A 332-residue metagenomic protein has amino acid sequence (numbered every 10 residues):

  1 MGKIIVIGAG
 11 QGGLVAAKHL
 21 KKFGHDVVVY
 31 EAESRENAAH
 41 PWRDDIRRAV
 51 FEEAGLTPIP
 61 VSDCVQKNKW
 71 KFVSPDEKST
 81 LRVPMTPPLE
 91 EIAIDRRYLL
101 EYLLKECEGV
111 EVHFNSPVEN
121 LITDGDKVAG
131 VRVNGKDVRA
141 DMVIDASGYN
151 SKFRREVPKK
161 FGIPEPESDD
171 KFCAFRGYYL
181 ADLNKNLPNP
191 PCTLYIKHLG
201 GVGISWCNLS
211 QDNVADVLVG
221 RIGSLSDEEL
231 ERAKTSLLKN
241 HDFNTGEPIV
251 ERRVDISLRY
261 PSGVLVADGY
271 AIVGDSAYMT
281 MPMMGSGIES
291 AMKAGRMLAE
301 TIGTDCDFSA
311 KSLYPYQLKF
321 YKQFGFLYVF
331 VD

Functional and structural regions predicted by a protein language model:
M1-G12: Beta1/beta-strand and adjacent pyrophosphate-binding region of the FAD-binding site in flavoprotein oxidoreductases
I7-A9, K21-P41: Glycine-rich FAD pyrophosphate-binding loop
A9, E106-H241, Y278: Predominantly flavin-linked oxidoreductase catalytic cores and closely associated redox partners
A32-V73: N-terminal FAD cofactor-binding segment of flavoenzymes
E77-I94, G130, S210-R221: Helix-loop-beta segment of a Rossmann-like dinucleotide-binding subdomain
M85-K105, I222-L230: Short beta-strand to alpha-helix junction loop
P117-N120, L225-T301, C306-Y314: FAD/FMN-dependent oxidoreductases across multiple families
T304-D332: Long, low-complexity C-terminal extensions of enzymes
